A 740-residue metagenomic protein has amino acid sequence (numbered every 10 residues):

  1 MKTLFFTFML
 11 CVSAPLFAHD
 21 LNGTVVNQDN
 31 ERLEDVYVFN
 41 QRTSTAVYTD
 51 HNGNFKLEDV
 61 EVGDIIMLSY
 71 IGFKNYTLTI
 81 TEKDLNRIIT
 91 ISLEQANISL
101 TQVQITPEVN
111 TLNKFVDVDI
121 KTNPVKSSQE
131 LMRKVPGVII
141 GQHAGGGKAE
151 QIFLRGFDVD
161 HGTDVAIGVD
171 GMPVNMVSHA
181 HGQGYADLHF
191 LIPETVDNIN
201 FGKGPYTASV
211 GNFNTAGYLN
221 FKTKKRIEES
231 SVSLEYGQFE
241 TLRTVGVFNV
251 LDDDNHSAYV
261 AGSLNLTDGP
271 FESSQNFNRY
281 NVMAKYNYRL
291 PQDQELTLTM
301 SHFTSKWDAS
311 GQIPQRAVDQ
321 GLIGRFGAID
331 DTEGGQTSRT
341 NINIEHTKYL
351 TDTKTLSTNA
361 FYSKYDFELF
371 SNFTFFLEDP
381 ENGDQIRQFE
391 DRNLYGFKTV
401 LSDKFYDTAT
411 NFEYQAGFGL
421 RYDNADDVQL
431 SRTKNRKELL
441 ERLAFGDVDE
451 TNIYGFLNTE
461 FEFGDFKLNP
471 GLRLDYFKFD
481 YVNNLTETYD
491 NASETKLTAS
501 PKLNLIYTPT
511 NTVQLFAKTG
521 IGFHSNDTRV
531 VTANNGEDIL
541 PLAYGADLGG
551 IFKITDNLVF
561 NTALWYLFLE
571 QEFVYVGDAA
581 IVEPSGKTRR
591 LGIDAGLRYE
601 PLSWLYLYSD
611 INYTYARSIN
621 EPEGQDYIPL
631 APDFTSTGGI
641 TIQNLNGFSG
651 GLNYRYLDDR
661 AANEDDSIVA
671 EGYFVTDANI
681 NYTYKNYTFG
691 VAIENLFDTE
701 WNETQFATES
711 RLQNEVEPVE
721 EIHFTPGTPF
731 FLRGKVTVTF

Functional and structural regions predicted by a protein language model:
E58-D59, P173-K203, K222: Short acidic/polar hinge/loop motifs at secondary-structure boundaries that mediate gating or recognition
Q129-M176: Extracytoplasmic beta-strand/coil segments of soluble accessory domains associated with Gram-negative outer-membrane
N200-A208, G217-L251, G262, G269-E272 (+2 more regions): Short strand-turn segments of transmembrane beta-barrel domains in outer membranes, especially the first one or two
Y236-L266, F271-S310, G334-T351, T408 (+1 more regions): Transmembrane beta-barrel wall of Gram-negative outer-membrane proteins
R289, D293-F303, G335-N484, I554 (+4 more regions): Face-selective signature of the C-terminal outer-membrane beta-barrel domain
P291, T410-Q415, G419-R421, L443-L569 (+4 more regions): Structural signature of Gram-negative outer-membrane beta-barrels, strongest in the C-terminal barrel of TonB-dependent
S402-D403, W565-F568, P584-E664, K735-T739: Gram-negative outer-membrane beta-barrel transporters
L607, D659-A661, Y682-F740: C-terminal beta-signal and adjacent terminal beta-strands/loops of Gram-negative outer-membrane beta-barrel proteins
